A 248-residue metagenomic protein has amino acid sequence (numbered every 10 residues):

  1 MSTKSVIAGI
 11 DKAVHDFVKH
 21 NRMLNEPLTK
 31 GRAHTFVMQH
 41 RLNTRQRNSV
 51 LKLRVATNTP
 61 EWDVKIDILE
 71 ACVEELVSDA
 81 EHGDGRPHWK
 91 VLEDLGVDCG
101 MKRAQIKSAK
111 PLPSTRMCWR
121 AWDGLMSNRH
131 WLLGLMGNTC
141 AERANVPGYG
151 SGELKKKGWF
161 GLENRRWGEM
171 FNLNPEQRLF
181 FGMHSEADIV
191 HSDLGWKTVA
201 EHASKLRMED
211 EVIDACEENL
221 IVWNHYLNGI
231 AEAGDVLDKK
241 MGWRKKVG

Functional and structural regions predicted by a protein language model:
M1-G248: Non-heme di-metal
